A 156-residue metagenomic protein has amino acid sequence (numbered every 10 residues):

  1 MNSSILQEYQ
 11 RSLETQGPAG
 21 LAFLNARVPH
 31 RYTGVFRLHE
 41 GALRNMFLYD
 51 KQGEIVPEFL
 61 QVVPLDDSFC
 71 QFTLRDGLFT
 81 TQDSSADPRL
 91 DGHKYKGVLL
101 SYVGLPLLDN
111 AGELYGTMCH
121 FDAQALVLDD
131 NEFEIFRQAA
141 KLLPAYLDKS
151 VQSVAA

Functional and structural regions predicted by a protein language model:
M1-P64, Q138-A139, K149-A156: Intrinsically disordered, low-complexity terminal regulatory regions
Y32, G104, T117: Short hydrophobic/aromatic beta-strand element in the GNAT-like acyltransferase core that lines or flanks the acyl-donor
V56-F79: Acidic/proline- and glycine-rich, intrinsically disordered low-complexity segments that serve as regulatory linkers
S84-S101: Signal-transducing coupling segments at domain and membrane junctions
S101-D109: A short, aliphatic-rich beta-strand micro-motif
A111-D122: Sensory beta-strand/linker motifs that couple input domains to effectors
F121-Q138, L147-A155: Regulatory loop-to-helix N-cap segments in sensory/regulatory domains that couple ligand/signal detection
